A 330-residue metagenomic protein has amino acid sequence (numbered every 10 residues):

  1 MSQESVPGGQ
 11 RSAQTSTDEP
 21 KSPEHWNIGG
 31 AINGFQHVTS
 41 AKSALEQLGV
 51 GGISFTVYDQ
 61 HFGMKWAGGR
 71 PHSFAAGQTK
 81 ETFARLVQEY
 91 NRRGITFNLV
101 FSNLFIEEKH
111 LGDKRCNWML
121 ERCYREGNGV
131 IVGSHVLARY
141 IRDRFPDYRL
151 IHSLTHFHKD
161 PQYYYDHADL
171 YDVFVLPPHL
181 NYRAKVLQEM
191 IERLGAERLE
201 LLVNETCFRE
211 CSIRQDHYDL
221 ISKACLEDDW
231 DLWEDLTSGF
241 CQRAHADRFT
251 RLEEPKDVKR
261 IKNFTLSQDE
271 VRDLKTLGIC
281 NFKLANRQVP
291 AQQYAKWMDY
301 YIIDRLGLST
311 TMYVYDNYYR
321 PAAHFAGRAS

Functional and structural regions predicted by a protein language model:
G8-Q162, L170-S330: Active-site pocket-lining/capping segments in soluble small-molecule metabolic enzymes
